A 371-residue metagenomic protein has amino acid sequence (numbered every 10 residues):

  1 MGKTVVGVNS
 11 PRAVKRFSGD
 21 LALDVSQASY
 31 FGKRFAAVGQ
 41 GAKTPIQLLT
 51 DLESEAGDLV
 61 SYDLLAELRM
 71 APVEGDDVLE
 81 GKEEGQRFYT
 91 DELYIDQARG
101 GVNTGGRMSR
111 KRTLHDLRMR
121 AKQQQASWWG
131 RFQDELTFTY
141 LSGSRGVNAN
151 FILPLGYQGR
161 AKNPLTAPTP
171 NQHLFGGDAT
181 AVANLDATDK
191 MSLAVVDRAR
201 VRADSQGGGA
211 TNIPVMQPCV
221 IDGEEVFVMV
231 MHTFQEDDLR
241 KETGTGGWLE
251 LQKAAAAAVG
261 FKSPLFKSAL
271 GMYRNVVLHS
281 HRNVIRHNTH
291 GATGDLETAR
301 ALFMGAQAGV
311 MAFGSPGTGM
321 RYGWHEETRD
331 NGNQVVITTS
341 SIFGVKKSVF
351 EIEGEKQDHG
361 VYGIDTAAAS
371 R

Functional and structural regions predicted by a protein language model:
M1-I95, V349, E353-V361, D365-R371: N-terminal "assembly arms/tails" that initiate or stabilize quaternary assembly in self-assembling proteins
G2-L23, Q27, K111-R371: Core alpha/beta structural scaffold of self-assembling particle/tube/pore-forming proteins
A56, A98, M272-R274: Repetitive beta-strand solenoid architecture
G57, I95-Q97, E224, G332: Short, solvent-exposed loop/turn segments at the edges of secondary structure
V60-D63, N103, V228-V230, V336: Structural recognition of the beta-strand scaffold that forms the well-ordered cores of secreted hydrolase catalytic
E67-M70, R107, G130: Generic short alpha-helical segment signal, independent of protein family or function, capturing local helix propensity
P72-D77, N103-G106, R112-L114, T137 (+1 more regions): Short, conserved acidic/polar surface loops in the N-terminal third of protein domains
E84-T113, A308-G314, T318-G319: Short acidic, glycine/tyrosine-flanked loop/strand segments centered on an H-E-D-like triad
